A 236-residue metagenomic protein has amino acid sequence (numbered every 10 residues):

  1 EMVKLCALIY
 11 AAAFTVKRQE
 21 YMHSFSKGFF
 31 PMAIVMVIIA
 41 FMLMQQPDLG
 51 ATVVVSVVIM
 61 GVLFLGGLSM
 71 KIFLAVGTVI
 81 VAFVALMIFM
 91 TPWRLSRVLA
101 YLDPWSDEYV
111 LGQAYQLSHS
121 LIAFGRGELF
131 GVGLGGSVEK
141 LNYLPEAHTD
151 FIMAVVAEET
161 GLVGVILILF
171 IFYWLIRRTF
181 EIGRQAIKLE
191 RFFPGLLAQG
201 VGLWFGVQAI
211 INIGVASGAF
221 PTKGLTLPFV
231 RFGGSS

Functional and structural regions predicted by a protein language model:
E1-V3, Q45-P47, E128-G133, L225-S235: Glycine/serine-rich anion-binding loops at beta->alpha junctions that coordinate negatively charged ligand groups
M2-S96, E181-L189: Alpha-helical transmembrane bundle and helix-membrane interface signal in multi-pass integral membrane proteins
V3-Y10, G164-W174, L197, V201-V207: Residue-level signal for the membrane-embedded core of alpha-helical transmembrane segments, especially mid-helix
L8, V54, I168, N212-A216: Alpha-helical transmembrane segments and their lipid-water interface positions in multi-pass membrane proteins
V53, V58-I72, V138-G164, G224-S235: Interfacial segments of multi-pass membrane proteins
A75-L167, L189-P194: Hydrophobic, glycine- and aromatic-enriched re-entrant/interface helices and adjoining loop segments
L169-Q185: Active-site pocket-lining segment
I182-G224, V230: Loop-to-helix entry and N-terminal half of a specific, functionally important transmembrane alpha helix in multi-pass
